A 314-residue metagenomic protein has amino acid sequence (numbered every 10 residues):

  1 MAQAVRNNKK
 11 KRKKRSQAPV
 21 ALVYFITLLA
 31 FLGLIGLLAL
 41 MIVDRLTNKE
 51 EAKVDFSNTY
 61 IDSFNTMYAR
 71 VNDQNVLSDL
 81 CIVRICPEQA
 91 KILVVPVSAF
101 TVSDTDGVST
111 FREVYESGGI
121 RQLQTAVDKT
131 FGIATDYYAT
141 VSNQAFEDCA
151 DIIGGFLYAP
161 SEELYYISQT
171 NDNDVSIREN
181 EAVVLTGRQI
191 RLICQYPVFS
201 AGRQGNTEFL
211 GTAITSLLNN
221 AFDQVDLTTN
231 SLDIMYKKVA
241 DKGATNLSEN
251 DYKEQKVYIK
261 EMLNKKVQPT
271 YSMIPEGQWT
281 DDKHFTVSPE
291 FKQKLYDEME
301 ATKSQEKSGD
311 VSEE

Functional and structural regions predicted by a protein language model:
A2-V94, I259, K266: Entry/capping segment at the start of metal-dependent catalytic domains with acidic active-site entry clusters
E51-V54, S63-V71, S78-L80, S109-D128 (+1 more regions): N-terminal post-signal-peptidase region of extra-cytosolic proteins
I61-S63, N75-L80, Q89-V94, Q122 (+5 more regions): Extracytoplasmic
N65-V76, C86, V97-V108, D233-E314: C-terminal solvent-exposed extensions
D79, I120-D128, N143-E147, D151 (+7 more regions): Extracytoplasmic/secreted envelope proteins and their assembly/folding machinery, especially bacterial periplasmic
K91-G118, E162-S168, D172-D174: Flexible, solvent-exposed short loops/turns enriched in glycine
S117-E179: Amphipathic, coiled-coil-like alpha-helical scaffolding segments used for oligomerization/assembly
D151-L232: Flexible, polar/acidic helix-loop-strand segments at domain edges
